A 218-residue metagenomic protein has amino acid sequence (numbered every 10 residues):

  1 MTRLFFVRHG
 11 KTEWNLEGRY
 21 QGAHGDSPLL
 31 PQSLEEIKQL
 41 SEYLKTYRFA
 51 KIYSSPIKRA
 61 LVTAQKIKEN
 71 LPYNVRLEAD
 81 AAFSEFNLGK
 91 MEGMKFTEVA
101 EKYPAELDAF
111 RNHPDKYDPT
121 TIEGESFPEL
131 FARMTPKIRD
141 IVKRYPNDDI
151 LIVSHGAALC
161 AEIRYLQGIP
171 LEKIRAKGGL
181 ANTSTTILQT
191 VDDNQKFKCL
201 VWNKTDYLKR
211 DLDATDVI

Functional and structural regions predicted by a protein language model:
T2, E69, Y73, L88-E101 (+3 more regions): Acidic, low-complexity terminal tails and accessory targeting/binding regions of phosphate-metabolizing enzymes
R3-H9, I152: Short, hydrophobic/glycine-enriched beta-strand segments
F5, E78-D80, L200: General small-molecule cofactor/ligand-binding pocket signal
K11-V62, K66-N70, I122-T135: Loop-to-helix element that buttresses phosphate recognition and phosphoryl-transfer chemistry
T12, A158-L159: Short active-site segment of divalent metal-dependent hydrolases/proteases that encodes the spacing between
Q39-D108: Phosphate-coordination/substrate-recognition cap region in phosphate-metabolizing enzymes
D108-E129: Short glycine/proline- and acidic residue-enriched helix-loop micro-motifs that form flexible lids or anion-recognition
H155: Short basic (Lys/Arg) and small-residue
